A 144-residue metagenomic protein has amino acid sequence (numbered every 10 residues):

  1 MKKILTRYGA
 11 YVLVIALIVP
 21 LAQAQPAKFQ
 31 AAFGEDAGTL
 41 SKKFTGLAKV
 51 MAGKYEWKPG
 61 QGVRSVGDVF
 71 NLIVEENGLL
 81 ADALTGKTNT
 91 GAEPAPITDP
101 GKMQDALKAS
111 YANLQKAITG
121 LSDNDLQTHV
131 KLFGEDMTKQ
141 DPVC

Functional and structural regions predicted by a protein language model:
M1, L13, Q23-P26: N-terminal low-hydrophobic presequence detector
M1-R7: Positively charged n-region of N-terminal signal peptides that target proteins for export
R7-A10, K54: Intrinsically disordered, low-complexity N-terminal regions enriched in serine/proline/glycine with scattered basic
G9-P20: Bacterial N-terminal signal peptides
Q23-C144: Aromatic-glycine hotspot motif
